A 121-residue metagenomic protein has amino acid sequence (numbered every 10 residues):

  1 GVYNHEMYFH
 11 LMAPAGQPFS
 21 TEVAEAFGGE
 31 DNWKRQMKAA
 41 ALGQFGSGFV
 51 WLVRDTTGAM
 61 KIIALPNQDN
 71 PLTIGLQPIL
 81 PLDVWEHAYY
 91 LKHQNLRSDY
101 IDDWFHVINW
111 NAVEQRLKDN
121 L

Functional and structural regions predicted by a protein language model:
G1-L121: Feature for soluble, non-membrane regions of globular proteins
